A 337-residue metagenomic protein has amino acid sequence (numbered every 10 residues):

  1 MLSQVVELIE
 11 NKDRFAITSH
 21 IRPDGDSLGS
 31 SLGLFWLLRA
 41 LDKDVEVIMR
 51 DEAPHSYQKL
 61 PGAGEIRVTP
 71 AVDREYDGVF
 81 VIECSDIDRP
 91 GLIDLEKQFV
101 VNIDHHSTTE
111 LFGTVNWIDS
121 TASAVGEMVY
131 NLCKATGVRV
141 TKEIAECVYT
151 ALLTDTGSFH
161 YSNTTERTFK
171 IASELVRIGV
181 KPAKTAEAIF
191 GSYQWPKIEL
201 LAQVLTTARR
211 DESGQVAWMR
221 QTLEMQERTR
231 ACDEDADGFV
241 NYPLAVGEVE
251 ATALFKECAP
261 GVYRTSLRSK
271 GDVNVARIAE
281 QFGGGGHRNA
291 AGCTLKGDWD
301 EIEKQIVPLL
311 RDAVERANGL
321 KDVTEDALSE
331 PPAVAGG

Functional and structural regions predicted by a protein language model:
L2-I21, G29-Q58, P70-Y76, T154-F282 (+1 more regions): Hydrophobic helix-and-loop "lid/oligomerization" segment in the mid-to-C-terminal part of catalytic domains
T18, R22, V81, N102-I103 (+1 more regions): Generic enzyme active-site microenvironment
G25-S31, R89-P90: Short glycine/serine/threonine-rich phosphate/pyrophosphate-binding segments that cradle anionic phosphate groups
G29, K59-P61, F112-G113, Y130: Short acidic, glycine/serine/threonine-rich loops at helix termini
P61-A63, T69-V115: Active-site cofactor/cluster-binding pocket
A63-I66, I118-S120, K270-G271: Short, hinge-like loop/turn segments at secondary-structure boundaries
H106-I171: Short alpha-helices
R316, K321-G337: Intrinsic disorder/low-complexity segments
